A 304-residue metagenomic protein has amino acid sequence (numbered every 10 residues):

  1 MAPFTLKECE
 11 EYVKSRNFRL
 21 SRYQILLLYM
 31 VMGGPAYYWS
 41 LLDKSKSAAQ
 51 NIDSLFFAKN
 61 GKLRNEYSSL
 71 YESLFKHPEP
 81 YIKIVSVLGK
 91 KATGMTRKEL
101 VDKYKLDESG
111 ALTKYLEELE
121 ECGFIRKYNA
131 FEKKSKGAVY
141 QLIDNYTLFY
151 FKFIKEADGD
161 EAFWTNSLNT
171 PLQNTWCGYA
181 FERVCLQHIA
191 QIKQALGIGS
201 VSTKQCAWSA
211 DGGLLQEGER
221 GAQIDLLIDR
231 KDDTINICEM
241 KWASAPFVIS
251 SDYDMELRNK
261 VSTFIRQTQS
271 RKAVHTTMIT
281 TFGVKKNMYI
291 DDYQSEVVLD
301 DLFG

Functional and structural regions predicted by a protein language model:
M1-R16: Alpha-helical sensor/transducer elements of the RecA-like P-loop NTPase core
K14-L70: Amphipathic alpha-helical "lid/sensor" segments that cap RecA-like P-loop NTPase cores
Y29, E99-D102: The alpha-helix within a helix-turn-helix
S45-E99, L172: Winged-helix-like regulatory helical subdomains adjacent to P-loop NTPase cores
K105-C122: Short amphipathic alpha-helical interaction segments
E120-F131: A short, conserved structural fragment
F131, A138-G304: A cross-kingdom feature that marks ATP-driven nucleic-acid transaction machinery
